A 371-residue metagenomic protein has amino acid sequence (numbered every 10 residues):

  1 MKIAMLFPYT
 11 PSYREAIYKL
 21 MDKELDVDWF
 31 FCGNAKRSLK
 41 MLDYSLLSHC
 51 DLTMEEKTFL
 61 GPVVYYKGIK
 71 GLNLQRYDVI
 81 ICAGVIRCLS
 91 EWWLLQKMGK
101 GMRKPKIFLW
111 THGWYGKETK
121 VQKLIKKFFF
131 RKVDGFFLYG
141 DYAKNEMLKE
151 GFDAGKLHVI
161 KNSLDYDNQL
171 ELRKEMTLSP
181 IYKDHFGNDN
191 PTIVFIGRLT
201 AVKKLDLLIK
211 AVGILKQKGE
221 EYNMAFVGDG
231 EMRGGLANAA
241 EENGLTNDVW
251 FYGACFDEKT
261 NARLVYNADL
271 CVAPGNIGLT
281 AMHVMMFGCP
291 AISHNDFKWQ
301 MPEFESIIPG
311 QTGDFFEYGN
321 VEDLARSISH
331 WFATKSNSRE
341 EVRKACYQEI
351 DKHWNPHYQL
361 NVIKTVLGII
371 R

Functional and structural regions predicted by a protein language model:
L89, R103-L124, K132-G135: A short, histidine- and acid-enriched strand-loop-helix "catalytic/donor-clamping" loop that lines the nucleotide-sugar
R131-I181, N188: Donor nucleotide-sugar binding/catalytic pocket of nucleotide-sugar-dependent glycosyltransferases
K183-K203, I209-V212: Conserved donor-binding/catalytic core segment of Leloir-type glycosyltransferases
V227, G234-C255: Nucleotide-activated donor-binding/catalytic signature segment of Leloir-type glycosyltransferases, i.e., the conserved
R263-N276, C289-P290: Acidic donor-binding loop of glycosyltransferase active sites
P290-W299, D314: Short hydrophobic beta-strand element within catalytic cores of glycosyltransferases and related nucleotide-activated
M301-H330, N337: Change "using UDP/GDP/dTDP sugars" to "using nucleotide sugars
A333-L367: A charged, aromatic-enriched C-terminal amphipathic alpha-helix characteristic of glycosyltransferases across folds
